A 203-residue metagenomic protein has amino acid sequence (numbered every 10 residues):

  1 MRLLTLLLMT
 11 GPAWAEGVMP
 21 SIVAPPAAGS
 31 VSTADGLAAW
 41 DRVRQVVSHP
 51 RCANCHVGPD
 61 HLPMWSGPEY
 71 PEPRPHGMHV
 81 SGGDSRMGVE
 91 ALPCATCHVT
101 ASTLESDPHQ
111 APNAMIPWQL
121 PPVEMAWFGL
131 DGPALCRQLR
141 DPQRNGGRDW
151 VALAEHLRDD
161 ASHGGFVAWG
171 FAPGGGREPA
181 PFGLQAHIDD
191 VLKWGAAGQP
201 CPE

Functional and structural regions predicted by a protein language model:
M1-A38, S48-A53, G58-G67, I188 (+1 more regions): Post-cleavage N-terminal segment of exported redox proteins
L7, A13, P25, P73 (+5 more regions): Compositionally biased, low-complexity repeat tracts
P26, A34, D41, P50 (+3 more regions): C-type cytochrome heme-c attachment and multiheme electron-transfer modules
T33-S48, P68-P93, A180-P181: Flexible gly/pro/ser-rich segments immediately N-terminal to CXXCH heme-c attachment motifs in exported/periplasmic
P50-P59, A91-A101: The canonical Cys-X-X-Cys-His
H61-S85, T100-A111: Inter-heme linker and motif-flanking segments adjacent to c-type heme-binding CXXCH motifs in c-type cytochromes
